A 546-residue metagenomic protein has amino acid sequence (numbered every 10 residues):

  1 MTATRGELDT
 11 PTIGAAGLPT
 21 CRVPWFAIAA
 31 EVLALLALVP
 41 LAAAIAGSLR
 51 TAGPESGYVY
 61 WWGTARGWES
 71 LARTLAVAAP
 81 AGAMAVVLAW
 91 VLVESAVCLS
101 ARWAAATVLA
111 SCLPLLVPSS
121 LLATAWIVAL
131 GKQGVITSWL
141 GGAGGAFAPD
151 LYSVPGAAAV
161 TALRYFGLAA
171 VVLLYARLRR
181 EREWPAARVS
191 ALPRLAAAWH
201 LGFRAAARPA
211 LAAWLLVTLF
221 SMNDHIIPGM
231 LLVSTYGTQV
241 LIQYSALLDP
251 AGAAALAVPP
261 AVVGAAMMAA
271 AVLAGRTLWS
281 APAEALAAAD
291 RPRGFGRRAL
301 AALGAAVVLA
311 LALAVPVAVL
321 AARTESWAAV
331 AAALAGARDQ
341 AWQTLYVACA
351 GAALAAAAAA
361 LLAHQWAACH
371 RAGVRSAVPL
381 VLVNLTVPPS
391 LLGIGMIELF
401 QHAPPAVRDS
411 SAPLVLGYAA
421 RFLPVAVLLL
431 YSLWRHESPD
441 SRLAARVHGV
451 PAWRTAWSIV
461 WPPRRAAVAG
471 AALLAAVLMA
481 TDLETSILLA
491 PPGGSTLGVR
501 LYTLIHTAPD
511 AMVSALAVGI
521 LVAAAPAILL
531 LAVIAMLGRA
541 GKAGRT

Functional and structural regions predicted by a protein language model:
M1-A29, L99-A104, A196, A271-V307 (+1 more regions): Transmembrane alpha-helical segments of polytopic membrane transport and secretion proteins
E7, G14, S48-A65, W327-L334 (+2 more regions): Alpha-helical transmembrane segments of bacterial inner-membrane membrane proteins
R22-A52, A65-L178, A205-H225, A255-V272 (+6 more regions): Membrane-water interface segments at the C-terminal ends of transmembrane alpha-helices in multi-pass inner-membrane
S48-G57, G131-A143, L231-G237, L278-L286 (+2 more regions): Peri-membrane helix termini and adjoining interfacial loops of integral membrane proteins
Y60, V108, P185-S190, H200 (+9 more regions): Short amphipathic alpha-helical coupling elements at transmembrane boundaries
L174-P185, V189, R194, Y431-R442: Membrane-helix/interface signature in polytopic inner-membrane proteins
A191-L195, R204, H448-V450, P462: Glycine/proline-centered hinge or cleavage motifs at structural transition points of membrane proteins
M222-L248, L483-A511, G544-R545: Glycine-rich helix-loop "coupling/hinge" segments at transmembrane-helix boundaries in multipass transporters
